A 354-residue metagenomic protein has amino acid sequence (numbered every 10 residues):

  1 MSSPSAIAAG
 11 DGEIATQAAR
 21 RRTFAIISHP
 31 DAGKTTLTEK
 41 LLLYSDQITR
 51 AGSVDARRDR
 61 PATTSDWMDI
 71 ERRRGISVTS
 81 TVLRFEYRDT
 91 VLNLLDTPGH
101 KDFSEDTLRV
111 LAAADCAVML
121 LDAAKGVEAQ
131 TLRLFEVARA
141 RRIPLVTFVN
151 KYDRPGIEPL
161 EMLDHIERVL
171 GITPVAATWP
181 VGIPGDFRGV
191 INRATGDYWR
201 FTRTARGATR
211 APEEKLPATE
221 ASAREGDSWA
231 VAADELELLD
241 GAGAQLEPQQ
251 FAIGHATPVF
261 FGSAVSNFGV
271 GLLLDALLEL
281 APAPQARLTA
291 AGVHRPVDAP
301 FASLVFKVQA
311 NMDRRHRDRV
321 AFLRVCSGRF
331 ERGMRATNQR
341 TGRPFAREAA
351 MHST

Functional and structural regions predicted by a protein language model:
M1-T354: Structural and coupling elements of P-loop NTPases
